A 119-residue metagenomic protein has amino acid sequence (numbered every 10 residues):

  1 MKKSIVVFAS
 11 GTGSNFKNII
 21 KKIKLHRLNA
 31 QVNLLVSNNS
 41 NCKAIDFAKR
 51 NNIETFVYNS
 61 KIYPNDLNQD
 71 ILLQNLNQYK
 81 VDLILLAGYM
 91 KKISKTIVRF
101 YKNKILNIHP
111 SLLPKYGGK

Functional and structural regions predicted by a protein language model:
M1-K119: One-carbon transfer enzymes
